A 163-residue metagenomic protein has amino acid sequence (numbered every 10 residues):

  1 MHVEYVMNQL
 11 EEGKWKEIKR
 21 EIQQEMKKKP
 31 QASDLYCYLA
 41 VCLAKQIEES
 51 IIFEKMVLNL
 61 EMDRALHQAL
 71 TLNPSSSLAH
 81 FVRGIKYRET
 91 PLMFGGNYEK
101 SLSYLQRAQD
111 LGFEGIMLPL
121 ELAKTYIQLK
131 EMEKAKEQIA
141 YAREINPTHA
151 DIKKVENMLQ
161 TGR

Functional and structural regions predicted by a protein language model:
M1-N8, P30-S50, S75-P91, M117: Amphipathic alpha-helical repeat scaffolds of TPR domains
E11, K45, E89-T90, Q128 (+1 more regions): Register position in tetratricopeptide repeats
E12-E21, S50-H67, M93-R107, I127-Q138: Structural signature of tandem alpha-helical TPR/SEL1-like repeats, specifically the intra-repeat loop/turn
K28, L72, D110-L111, I145: Structural marker of alpha-solenoid helical repeat scaffolds
S33-D34, S77, L111-L118, I145-E156: Boundary/linker segments of alpha-helical solenoid repeat arrays
Y36-L39, A65, H80-R83, Y104 (+2 more regions): TPR/Sel1-like alpha-solenoid repeat signature
T125-R163: Long hydrophobic alpha-helical segments typical of transmembrane helices together with their membrane-interfacial
